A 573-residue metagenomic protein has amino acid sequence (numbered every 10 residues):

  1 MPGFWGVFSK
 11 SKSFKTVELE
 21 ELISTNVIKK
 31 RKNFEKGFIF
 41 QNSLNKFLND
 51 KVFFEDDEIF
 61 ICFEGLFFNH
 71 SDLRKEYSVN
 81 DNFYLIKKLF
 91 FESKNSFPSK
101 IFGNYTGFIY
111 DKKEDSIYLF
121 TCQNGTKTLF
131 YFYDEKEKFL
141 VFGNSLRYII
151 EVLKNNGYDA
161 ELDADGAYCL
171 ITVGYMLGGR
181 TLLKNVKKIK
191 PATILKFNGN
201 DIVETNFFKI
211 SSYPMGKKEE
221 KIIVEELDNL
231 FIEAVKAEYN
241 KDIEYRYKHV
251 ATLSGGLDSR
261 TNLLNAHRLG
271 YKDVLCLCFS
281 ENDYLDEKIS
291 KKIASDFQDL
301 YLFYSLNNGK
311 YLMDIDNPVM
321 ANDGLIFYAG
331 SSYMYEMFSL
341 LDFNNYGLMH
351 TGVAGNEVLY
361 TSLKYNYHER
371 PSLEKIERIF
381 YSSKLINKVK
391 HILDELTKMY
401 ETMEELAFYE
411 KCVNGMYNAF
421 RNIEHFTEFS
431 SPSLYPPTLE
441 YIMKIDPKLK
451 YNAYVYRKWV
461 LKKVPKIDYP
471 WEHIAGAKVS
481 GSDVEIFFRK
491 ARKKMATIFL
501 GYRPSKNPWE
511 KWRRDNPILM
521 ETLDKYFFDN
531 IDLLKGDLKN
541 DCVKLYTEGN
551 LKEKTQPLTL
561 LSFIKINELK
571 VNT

Functional and structural regions predicted by a protein language model:
M1-S305, G309: Cysteine-centered catalytic environments shared across enzyme families
G6-F14, E114-D115, L129, Y133-E135 (+4 more regions): ATP-dependent adenylate-handling active sites, centered on carboxylate activation for C-N bond formation
F40-F47, Q123, C412-F420, T559-I566: Short Ser/Thr-interspersed hydrophobic loop/turn segments at strand-loop and sheet-helix junctions that line or gate
F60, F139-V141, L348, S431 (+1 more regions): A residue-level structural signature of the nucleotidyltransferase/glycosyltransferase Rossmann-like core
R74, E151, G157, L385-M399 (+2 more regions): Short amphipathic alpha-helical segments and their helix-coil junctions
N104, C412-G415, E510: Short, motif-level signal for alpha-helix interfacial/capping segments enriched in acidic residues and aromatics/proline
S372-L373, K466-E548: PAPS-dependent sulfotransferase catalytic core
C542-T573: C-terminal non-catalytic accessory extensions
